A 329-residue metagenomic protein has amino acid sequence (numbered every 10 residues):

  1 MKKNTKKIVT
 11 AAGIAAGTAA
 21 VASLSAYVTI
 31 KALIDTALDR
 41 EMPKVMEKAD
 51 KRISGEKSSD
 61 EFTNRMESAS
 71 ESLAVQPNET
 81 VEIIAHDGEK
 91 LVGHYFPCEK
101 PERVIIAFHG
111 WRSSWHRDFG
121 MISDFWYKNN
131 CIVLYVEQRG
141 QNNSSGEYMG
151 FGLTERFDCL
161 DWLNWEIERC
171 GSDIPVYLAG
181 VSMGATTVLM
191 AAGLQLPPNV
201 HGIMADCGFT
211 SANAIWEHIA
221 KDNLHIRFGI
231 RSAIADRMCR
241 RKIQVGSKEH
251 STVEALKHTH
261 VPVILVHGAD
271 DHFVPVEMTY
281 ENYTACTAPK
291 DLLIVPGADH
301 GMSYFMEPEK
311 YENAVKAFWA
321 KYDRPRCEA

Functional and structural regions predicted by a protein language model:
A16-I84: An N-terminal hydrophobic leader/cap segment in hydrolases
W111-F125, Q138: The serine-hydrolase catalytic nucleophile loop
W115, Q141-I174: Catalytic nucleophile-loop/oxyanion-hole region of alpha/beta-hydrolase and closely related hydrolase-like folds
F125-S145: Conserved alpha/beta-hydrolase
M190-V245, I294: Hydrolase active-site cap/lid region
T252, V261, P275-T284: Short alpha-helix in the alpha/beta-hydrolase fold that links the catalytic acid
H258-T259, L265-H267, D271: Short beta-strand/loop motif that positions the catalytic acidic residue of the alpha/beta-hydrolase fold
M306-A329: Catalytic active-site module of serine/aspartate enzymes centered on a nucleophile-bearing elbow/loop
